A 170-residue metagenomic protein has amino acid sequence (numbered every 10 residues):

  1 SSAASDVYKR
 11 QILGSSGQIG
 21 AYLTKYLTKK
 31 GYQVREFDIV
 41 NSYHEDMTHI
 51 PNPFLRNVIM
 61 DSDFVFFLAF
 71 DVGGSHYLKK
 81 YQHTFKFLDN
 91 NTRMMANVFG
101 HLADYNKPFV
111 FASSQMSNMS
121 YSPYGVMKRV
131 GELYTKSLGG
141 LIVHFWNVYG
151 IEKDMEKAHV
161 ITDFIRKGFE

Functional and structural regions predicted by a protein language model:
S1-D6, Y32, F164-E170: Short, intrinsically disordered, charge-balanced linker/junction segments flanking boundaries in proteins
S5, K9-I151: N-terminal Rossmann-like NAD(P)+-binding domain of SDR-like oxidoreductases, especially those catalyzing
P123-V126, I142, K153-F169: Substrate-positioning beta->alpha
